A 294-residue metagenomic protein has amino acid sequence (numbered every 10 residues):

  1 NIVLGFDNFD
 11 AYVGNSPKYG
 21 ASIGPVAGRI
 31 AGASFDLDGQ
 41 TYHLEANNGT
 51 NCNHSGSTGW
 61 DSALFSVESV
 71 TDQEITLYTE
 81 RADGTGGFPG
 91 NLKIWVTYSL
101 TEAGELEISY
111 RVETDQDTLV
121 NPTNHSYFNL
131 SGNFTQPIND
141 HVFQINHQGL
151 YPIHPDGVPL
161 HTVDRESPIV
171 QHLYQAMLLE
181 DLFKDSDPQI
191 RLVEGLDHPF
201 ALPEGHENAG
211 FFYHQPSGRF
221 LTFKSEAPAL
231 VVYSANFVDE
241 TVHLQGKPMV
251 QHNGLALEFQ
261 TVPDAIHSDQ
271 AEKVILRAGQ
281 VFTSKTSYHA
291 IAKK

Functional and structural regions predicted by a protein language model:
N1-K294: An exposed, glycine/acidic-rich loop-and-rim segment of catalytic or binding clefts
